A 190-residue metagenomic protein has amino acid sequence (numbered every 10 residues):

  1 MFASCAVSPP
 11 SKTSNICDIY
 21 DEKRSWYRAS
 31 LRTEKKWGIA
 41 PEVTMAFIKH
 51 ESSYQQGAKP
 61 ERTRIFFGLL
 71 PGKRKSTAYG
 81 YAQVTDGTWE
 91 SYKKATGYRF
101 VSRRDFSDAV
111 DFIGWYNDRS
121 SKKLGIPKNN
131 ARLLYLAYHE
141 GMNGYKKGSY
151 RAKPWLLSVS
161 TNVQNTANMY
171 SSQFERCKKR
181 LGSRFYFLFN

Functional and structural regions predicted by a protein language model:
F2-S4: C-terminal motif of bacterial Sec signal peptides marking the signal peptidase cleavage site
V7-L181: Catalytic glycan-binding domains that act on GlcNAc-containing polysaccharides
K179-N190: Low-complexity, Gly/Ser/Thr/Pro-rich intrinsically disordered linker/tail segments
